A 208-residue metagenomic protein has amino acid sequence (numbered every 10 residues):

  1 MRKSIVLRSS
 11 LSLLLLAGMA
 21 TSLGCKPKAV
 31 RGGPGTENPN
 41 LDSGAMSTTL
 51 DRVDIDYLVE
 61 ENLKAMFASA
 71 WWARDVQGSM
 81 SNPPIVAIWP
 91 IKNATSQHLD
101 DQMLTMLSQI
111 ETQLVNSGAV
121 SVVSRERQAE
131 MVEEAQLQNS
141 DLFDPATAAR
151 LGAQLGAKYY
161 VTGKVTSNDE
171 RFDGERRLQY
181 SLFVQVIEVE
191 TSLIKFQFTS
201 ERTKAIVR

Functional and structural regions predicted by a protein language model:
R2-L11: Bacterial N-terminal signal peptides that target proteins for export
L11-L15, M19: Hydrophobic helical h-region of N-terminal Sec-dependent signal peptides in bacterial secretory/periplasmic proteins
T21-G24: C-terminal motif of bacterial Sec signal peptides marking the signal peptidase cleavage site
K26-A119, I206-R208: A structural "domain/chain start" motif
K26-G35, K158-R208: Amphipathic beta-strand/beta-sheet edge segments enriched in Tyr/Trp
A73-D75, M103, L107-S108, V122-F172: Short, solvent-exposed, polar/charged sequence segments at loop or secondary-structure edges
